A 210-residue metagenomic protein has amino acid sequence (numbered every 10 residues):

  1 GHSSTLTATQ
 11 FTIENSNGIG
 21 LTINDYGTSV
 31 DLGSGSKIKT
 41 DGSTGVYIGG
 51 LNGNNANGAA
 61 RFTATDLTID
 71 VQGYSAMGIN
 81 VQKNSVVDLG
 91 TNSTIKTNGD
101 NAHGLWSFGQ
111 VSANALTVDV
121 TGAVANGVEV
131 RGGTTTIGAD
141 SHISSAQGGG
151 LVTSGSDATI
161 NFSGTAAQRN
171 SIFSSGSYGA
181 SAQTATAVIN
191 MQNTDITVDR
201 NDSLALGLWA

Functional and structural regions predicted by a protein language model:
H2-N17, S29-T44, G58-S75, V86-N101 (+4 more regions): Beta-strand-rich solenoid/repeat architectures in extracellular/passenger domains of polysaccharide-targeting enzymes
I23-Y26, G50-G53, V81-N84, G109: Extracellular beta-strand-rich solenoid/capping regions of secreted or surface-exposed proteins that bind or remodel
Y26, A56-G58, A185: Solvent-exposed loop and beta-edge segments used for protein-protein assembly and interaction
V46-G53, S163: Short regulatory "switch" loops immediately downstream of catalytic or recognition motifs within protein catalytic
Y47-G49, W106, V152-T153, A182: A generic structural motif
L51, W106, E129-V130, S156 (+1 more regions): Feature marking well-ordered beta-strand scaffolds used for ligand recognition
